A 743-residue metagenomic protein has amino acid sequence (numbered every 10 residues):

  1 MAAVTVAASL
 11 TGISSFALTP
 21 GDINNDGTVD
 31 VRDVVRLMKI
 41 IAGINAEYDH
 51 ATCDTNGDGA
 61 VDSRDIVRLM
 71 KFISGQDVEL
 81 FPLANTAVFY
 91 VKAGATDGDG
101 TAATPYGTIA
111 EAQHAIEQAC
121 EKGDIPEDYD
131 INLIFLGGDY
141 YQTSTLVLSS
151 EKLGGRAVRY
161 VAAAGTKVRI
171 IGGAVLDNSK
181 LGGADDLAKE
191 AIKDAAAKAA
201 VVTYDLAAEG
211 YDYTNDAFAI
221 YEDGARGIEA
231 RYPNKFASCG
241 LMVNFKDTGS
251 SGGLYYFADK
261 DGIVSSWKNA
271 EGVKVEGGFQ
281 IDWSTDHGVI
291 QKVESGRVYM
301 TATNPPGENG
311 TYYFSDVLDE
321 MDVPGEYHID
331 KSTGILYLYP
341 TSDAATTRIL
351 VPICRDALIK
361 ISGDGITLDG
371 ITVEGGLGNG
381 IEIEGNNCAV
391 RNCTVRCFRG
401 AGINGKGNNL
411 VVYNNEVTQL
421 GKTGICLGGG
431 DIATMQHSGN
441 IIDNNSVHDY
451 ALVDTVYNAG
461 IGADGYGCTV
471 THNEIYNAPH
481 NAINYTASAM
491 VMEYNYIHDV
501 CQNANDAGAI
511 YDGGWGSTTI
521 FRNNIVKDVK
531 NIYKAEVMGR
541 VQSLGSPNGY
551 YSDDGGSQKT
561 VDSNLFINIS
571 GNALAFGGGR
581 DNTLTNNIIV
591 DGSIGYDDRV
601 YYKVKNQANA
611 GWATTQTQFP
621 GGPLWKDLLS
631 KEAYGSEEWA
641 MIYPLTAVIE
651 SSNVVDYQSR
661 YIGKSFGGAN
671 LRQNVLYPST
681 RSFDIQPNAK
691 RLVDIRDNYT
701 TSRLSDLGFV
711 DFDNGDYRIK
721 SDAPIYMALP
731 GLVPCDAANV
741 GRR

Functional and structural regions predicted by a protein language model:
A2-T86: Cellulosome-associated attachment modules in secreted, modular CAZymes
A87, Y129-I131, S144, R156-V158 (+22 more regions): The right-handed parallel beta-helix/beta-solenoid scaffold, focusing on the short coil/turn and N-cap positions
Y90-E384, Q607, A613-K631, G635-I642 (+3 more regions): Extracellular polysaccharide-degrading/modifying enzymes targeting complex plant/algal/animal polysaccharides
I134, V147, R159-V161, R169-I171 (+16 more regions): Extracellular beta-strand solenoid repeats
T143-R159, Q558-N568, A573-F576, D581-N714: Predominantly extracellular beta-rich ligand-binding scaffolds that present long acidic/polar faces for carbohydrate
S144-T145, L377-E382, R399-K406, G421-L427 (+12 more regions): Short glycine/acidic-rich loop motifs that flank beta-strands on beta-rich extracellular proteins
N304-N309, S315, S342-G363, G375-G380 (+6 more regions): Beta-propeller domains
G365-G375, N387-R399, N409-K422, T434-A451 (+9 more regions): Right-handed parallel beta-helix
